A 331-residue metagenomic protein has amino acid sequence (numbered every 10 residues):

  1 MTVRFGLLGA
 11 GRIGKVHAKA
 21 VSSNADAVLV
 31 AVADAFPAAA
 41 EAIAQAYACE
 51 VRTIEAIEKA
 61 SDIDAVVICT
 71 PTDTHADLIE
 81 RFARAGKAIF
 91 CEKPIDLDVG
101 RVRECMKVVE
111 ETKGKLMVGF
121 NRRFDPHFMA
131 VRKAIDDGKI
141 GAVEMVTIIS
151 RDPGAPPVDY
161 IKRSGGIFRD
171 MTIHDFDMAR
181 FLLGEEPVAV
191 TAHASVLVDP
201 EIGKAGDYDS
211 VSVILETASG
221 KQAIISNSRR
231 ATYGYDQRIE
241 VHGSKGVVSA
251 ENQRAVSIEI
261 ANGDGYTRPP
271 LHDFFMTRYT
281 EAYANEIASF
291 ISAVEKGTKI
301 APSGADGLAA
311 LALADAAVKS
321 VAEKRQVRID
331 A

Functional and structural regions predicted by a protein language model:
M1, A65-I68, F290-A331: C-terminal helix-rich "cap/oligomerization" subdomain common to oxidoreductases
M1-Y47: N-terminal Rossmann-like dinucleotide-binding module
E50-S61: Short acidic low-complexity segments
T53, F90-C91, L116-V118, T147 (+2 more regions): Hydrophobic residues in well-ordered beta-strands that form the structural core
D64-A65, P71-T72, A76-R123, G138: Beta-strand-loop-alpha-helix segment that lines the small-molecule cofactor/substrate pocket of alpha/beta enzymes
K107-K115, M129-V143, H242-G243: Basic phosphate/pyrophosphate-binding loop/patch that engages nucleotide-derived ligands
V158-Q222, S228-Y233, A305: Rossmann-like dinucleotide-binding domain that binds NAD(P)(H)
V196, E201-D207, A218-N285: NAD(P)-dinucleotide binding in Rossmann-like oxidoreductases
